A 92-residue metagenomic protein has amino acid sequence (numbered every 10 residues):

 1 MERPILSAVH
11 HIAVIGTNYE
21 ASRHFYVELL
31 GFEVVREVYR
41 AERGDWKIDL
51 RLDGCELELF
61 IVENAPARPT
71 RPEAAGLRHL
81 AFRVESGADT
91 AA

Functional and structural regions predicted by a protein language model:
M1-R3: Basic/polar N-terminal segments that are highly enriched at the extreme N-terminus, encompassing both cleavable
L6-V9, L77: Core-facing hydrophobic residues within beta-strands of well-ordered domains
H11-A13, D49, H79-A81: Short aromatic/hydrophobic contact patches that present stacked aromatics for nucleic-acid/ligand binding
I15-L57: Core segments of cupin and vicinal oxygen chelate
G16-E20, A75, L80-A92: Vicinal oxygen chelate
D53-L57, N64-A65, S86-A88: Short, charged/polar surface micro-motifs in flexible loops or helix N-caps
L59-V62, P69-R83: Helix-adjacent hinge/juxtasegments
